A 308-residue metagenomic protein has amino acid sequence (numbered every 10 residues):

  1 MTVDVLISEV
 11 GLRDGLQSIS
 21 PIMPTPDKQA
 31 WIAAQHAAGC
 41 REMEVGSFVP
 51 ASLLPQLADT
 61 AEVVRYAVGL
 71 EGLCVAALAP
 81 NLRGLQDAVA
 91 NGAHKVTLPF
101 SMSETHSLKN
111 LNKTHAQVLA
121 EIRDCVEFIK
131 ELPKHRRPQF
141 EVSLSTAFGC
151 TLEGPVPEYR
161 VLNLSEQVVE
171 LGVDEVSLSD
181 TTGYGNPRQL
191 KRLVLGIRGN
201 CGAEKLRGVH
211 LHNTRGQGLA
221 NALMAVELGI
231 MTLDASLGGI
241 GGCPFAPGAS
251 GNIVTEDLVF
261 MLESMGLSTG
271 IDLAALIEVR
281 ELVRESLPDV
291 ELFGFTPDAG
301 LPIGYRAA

Functional and structural regions predicted by a protein language model:
M1-A308: Catalytic cores and adjacent flexible loops of soluble metabolic enzymes that perform enolate/carbanion chemistry on
